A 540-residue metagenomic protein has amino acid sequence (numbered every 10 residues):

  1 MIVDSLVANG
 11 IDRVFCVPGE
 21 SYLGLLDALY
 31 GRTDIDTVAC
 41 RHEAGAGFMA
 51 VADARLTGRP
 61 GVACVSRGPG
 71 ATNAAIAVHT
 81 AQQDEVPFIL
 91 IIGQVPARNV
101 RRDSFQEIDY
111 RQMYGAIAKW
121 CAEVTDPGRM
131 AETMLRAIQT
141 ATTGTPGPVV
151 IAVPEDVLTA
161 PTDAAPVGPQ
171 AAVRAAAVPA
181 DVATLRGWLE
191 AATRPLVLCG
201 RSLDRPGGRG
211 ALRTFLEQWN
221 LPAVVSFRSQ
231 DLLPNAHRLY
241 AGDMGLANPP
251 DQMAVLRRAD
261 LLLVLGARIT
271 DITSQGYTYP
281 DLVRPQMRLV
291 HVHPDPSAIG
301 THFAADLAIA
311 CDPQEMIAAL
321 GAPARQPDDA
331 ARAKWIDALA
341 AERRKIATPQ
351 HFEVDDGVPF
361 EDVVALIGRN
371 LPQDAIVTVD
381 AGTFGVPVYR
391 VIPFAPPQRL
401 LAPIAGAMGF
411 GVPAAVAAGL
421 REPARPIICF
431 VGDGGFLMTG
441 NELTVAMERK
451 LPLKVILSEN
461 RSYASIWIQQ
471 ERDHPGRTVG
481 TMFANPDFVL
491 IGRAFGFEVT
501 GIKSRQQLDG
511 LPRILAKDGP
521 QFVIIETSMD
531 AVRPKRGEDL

Functional and structural regions predicted by a protein language model:
M1-P327, F352, L366, N370-Q373 (+1 more regions): N-terminal alpha/beta PP-like core and its mobile active-site loop of ThDP/TPP-dependent enzymes
I2, V7-N9, V17-E20, L25-R32 (+2 more regions): Active-site diphosphate/adenylate-binding microenvironment
G19, P206, R213, C311-Q314 (+5 more regions): Conserved structured core elements
H42, R102-D103, A172-T184, M244-N248 (+5 more regions): A general structural motif
I91, V100-Q106, M253, G300-H302 (+4 more regions): Thiamine diphosphate
G128, P166, G187, Q286-G385 (+3 more regions): Phosphate/pyrophosphate-binding active-site segments
G200-R205, G357, G432-G434: Conserved short loop/turn motifs at secondary-structure junctions
